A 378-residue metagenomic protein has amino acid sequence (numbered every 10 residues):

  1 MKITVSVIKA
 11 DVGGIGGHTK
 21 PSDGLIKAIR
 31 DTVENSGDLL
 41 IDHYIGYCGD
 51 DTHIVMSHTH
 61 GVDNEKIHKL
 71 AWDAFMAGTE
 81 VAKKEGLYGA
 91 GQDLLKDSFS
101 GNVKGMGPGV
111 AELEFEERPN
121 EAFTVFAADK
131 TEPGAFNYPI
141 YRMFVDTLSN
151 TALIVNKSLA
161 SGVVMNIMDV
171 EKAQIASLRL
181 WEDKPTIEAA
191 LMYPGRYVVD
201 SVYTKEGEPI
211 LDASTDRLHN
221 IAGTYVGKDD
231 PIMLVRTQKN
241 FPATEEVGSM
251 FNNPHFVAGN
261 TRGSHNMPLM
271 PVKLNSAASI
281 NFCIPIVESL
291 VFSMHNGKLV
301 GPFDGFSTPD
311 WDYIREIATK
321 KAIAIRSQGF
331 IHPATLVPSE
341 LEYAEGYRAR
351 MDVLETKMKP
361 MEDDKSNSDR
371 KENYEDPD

Functional and structural regions predicted by a protein language model:
M1-D378: Regulatory and interdomain segments flanking nucleotide-handling catalytic cores in signaling/defense enzymes
